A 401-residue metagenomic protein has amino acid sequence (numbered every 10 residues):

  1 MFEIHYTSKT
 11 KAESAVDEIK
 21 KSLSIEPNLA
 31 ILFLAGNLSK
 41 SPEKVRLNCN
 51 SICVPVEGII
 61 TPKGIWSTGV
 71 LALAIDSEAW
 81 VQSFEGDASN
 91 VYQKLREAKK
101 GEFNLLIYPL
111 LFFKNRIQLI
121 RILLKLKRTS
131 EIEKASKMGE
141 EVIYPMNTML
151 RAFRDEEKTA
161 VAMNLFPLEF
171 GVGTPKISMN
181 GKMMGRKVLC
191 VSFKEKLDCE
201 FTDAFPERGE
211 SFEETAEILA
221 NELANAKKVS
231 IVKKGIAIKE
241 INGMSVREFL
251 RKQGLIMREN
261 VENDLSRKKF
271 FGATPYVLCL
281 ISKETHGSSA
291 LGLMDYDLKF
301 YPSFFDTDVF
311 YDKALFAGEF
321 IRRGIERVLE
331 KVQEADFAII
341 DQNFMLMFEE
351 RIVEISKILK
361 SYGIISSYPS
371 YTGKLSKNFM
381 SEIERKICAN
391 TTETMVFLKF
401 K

Functional and structural regions predicted by a protein language model:
M1-K401: Hydrophobic alpha/beta core scaffold segments
